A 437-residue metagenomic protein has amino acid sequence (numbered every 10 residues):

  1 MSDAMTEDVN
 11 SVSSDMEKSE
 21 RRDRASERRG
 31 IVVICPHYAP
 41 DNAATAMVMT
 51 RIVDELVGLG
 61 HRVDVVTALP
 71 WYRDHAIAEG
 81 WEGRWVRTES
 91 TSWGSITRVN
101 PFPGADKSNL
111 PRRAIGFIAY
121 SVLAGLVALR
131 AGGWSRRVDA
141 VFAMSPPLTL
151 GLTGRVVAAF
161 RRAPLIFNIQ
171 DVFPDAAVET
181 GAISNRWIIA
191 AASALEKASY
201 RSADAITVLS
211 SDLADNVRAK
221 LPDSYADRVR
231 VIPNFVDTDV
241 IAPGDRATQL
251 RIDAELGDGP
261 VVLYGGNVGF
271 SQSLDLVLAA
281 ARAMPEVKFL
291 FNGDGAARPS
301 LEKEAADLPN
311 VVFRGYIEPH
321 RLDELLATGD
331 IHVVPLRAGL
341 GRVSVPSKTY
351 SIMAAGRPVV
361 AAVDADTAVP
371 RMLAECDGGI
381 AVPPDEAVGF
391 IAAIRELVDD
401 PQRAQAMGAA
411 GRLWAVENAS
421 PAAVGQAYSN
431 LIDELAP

Functional and structural regions predicted by a protein language model:
M1-S90, A279-R282: N-terminal subdomain of nucleotide-sugar transferases
L129, T149-L152, V156-F160, W187-V208: Membrane-proximal helix-turn-helix segments that form the acceptor-binding/catalytic region of lipid-linked
D212, I232-F235: Carbohydrate-associated surface elements
R218, A226-R228, F235-I252, S273: Acidic anion/phosphate-binding donor-loop and adjacent secondary structure in glycosyltransferase catalytic cores
V236, L256-Q272, L278-R282, L290: Conserved donor-binding/catalytic core segment of Leloir-type glycosyltransferases
G259, V287-L290, P299-D323: Nucleotide-activated donor-binding/catalytic signature segment of Leloir-type glycosyltransferases, i.e., the conserved
Q272, Y316-A327, H332-M353, P358-R371: Nucleotide-sugar-dependent
G389, E396, R403-E417, A427: A short, well-ordered alpha-helix in the C-terminal region of glycosyltransferases
